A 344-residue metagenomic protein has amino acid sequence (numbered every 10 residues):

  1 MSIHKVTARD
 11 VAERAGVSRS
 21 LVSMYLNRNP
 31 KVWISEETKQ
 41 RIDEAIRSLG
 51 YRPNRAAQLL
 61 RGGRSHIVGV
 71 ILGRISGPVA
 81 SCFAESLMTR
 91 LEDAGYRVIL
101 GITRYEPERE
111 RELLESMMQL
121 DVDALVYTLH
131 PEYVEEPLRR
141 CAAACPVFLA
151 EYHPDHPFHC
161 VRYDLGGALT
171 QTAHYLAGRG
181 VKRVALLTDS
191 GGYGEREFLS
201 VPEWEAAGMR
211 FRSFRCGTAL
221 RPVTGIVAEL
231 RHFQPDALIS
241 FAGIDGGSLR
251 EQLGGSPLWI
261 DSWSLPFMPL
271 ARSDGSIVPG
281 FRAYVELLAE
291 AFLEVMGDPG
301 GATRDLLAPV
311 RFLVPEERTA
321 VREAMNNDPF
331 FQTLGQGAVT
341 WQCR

Functional and structural regions predicted by a protein language model:
M1-R64: N-terminal helix-turn-helix DNA-binding module of bacterial transcription factors
S2-I3, G63-H66, V70-G178, G192 (+3 more regions): Alpha-helical recognition/docking segments in bacterial nutrient-uptake and carbohydrate-utilization systems
A12, I46, L91, R139 (+2 more regions): A generic structural signal for well-ordered alpha-helical segments
G69-I71, A185, I260: Short, well-ordered beta-strand segments
I102, T188, R215-G217: Residue-level recognition of beta-strand->loop/alpha-helix junctions
T172-M209, P299-V321: An alpha-beta-alpha
A228-R344: Flexible loop/turn connectors
